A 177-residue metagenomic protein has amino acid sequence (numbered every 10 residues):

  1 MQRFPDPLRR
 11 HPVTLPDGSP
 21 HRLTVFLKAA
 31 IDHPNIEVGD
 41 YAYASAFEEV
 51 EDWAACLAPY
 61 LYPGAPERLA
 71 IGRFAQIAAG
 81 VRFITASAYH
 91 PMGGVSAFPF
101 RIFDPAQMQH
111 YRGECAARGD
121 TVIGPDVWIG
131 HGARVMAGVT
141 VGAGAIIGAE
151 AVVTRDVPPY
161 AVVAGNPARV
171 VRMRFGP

Functional and structural regions predicted by a protein language model:
M1-I36: Extended, small-residue-rich solenoid/repeat segments and analogous flexible loops that form exposed scaffolds
F26, I36, Y43-A137, R174-F175: Flexible, glycine/small-residue-enriched loop-and-beta-strand segment within the central core of proteins
I31, V95, V171: Short clusters of hydrophobic/aromatic residues that line enzyme substrate/ligand-binding pockets
A117, G132-A145, A151-T154: Beta-rich strand-turn-strand
R169-P177: Short, intrinsically disordered, charge-balanced linker/junction segments flanking boundaries in proteins
